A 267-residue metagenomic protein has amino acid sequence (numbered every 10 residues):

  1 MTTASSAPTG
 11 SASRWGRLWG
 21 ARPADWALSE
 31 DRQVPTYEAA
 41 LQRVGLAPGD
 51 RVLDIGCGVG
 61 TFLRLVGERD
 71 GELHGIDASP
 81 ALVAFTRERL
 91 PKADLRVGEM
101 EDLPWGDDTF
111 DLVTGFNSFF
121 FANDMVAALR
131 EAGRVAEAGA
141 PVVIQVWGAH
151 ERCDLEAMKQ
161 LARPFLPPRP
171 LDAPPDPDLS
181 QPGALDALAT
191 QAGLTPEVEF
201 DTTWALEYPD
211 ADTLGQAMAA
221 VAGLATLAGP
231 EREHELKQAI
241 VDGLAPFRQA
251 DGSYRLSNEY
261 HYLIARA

Functional and structural regions predicted by a protein language model:
T2-D50, T61-L65, A81-F85, R89 (+1 more regions): Conserved class I S-adenosyl-L-methionine
R32-Q33, V59-T61, D178-A267: Conserved Class I S-adenosyl-L-methionine
R51, A140-P141: Short glycine-centered segments of the SAM/dcSAM-binding site in methyltransferase folds
R51-L103: Class I SAM-dependent methyltransferase SAM/SAH-binding core
E101-V113: A short acidic, Gly/Pro-enriched loop at the edge of an enzyme's catalytic core that lines a small-molecule cofactor
L112-M125, G148: A short SAM/SAH-binding and catalytic strip from SAM-dependent methyltransferases
A122-N123, A136-A138: Helix-to-beta-strand junctions that scaffold the AdoMet/dcAdoMet cofactor pocket in Class I SAM-dependent enzymes
V126-A127, G133, P141-P209, L224-P230: Conserved catalytic/acceptor-binding region of the Class I
